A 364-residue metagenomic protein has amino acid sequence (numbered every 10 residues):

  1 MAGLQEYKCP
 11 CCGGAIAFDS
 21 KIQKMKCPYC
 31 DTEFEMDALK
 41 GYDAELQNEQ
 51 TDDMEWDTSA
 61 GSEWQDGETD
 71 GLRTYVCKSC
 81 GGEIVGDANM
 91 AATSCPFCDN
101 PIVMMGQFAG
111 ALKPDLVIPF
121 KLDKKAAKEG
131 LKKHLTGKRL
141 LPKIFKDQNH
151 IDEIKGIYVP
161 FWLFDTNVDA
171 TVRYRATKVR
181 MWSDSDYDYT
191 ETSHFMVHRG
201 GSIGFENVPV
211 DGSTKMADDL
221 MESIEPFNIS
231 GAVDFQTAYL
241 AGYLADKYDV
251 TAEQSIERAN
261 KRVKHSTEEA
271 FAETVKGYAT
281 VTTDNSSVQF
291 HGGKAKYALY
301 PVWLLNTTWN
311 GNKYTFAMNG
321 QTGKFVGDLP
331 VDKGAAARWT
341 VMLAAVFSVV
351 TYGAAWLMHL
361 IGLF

Functional and structural regions predicted by a protein language model:
A2-L4, E35-L72, G106-K133: Intrinsically disordered, low-complexity segments
L4-E6, I22-K24, D70-T74, A92: Residues immediately within or flanking Cys/His clusters that coordinate Zn2+ in small zinc-binding modules
C9-C12, C27-C30, C77-C80, C95-C98: Short cysteine-rich clusters marking metal-coordination/redox-active sites
G13-A15, E33, G82-E83, P101: Cys/His-rich metal-chelating microdomains
F18-D19, M36-D37, G86-D87, M104-M105: Short, non-ligating residues that shape and space the ligands of small metal-coordination modules and catalytic
G110-T308, H359-F364: Charged, low-complexity helical/coil segments in non-catalytic cytosolic or luminal regions
Y300-D328: Extended, hydrophilic extramembrane loops/domains of integral membrane proteins
K333-F364: C-terminal single-pass membrane-anchor helix
